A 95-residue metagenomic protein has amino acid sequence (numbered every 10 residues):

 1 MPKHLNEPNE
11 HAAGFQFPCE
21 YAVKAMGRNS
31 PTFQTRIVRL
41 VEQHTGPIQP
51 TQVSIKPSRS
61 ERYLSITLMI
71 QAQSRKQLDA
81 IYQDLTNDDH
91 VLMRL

Functional and structural regions predicted by a protein language model:
M1-S65, M69-L95: Long, contiguous binding/interaction regions
